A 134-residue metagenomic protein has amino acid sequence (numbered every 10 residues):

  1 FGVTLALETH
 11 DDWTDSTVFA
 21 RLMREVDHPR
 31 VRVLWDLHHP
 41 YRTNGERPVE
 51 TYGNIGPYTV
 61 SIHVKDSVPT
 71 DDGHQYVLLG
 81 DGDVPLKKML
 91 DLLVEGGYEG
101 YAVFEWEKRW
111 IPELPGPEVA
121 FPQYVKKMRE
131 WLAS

Functional and structural regions predicted by a protein language model:
V3-D15, W35-H38: Aromatic-lined carbohydrate-recognition surfaces of secreted/lumenal glycan-active proteins
S16-S134: Histidine-acidic metal/acid-base catalytic patches
